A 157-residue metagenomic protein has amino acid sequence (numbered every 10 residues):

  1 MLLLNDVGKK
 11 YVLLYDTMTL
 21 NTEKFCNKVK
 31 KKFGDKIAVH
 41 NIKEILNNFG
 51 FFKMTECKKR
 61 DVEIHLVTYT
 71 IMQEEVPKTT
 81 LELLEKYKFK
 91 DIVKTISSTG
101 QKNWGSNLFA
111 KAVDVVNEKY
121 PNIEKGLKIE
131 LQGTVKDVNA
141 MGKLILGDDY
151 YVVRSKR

Functional and structural regions predicted by a protein language model:
M1-E82: N-terminal beta1-alpha1-beta2 submodule of the flavodoxin-like/Rossmannoid cofactor-binding fold
L2-G8, K59-R157: FMN-binding flavodoxin-like domain, especially the glycine-rich phosphate-binding loop
